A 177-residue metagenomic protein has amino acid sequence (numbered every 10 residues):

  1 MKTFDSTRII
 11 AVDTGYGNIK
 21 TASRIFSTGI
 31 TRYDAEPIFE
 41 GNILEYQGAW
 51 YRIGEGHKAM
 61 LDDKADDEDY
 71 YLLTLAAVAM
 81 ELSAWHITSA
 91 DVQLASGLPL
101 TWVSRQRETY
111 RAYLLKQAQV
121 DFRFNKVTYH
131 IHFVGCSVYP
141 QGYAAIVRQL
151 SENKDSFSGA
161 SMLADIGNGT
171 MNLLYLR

Functional and structural regions predicted by a protein language model:
M1-L163: Nucleotide/phosphate-binding catalytic cleft detector across ATP-hydrolyzing and phosphate-transferring enzymes
G159-R177: Glycine-rich phosphate-binding loop of actin/hexokinase-like ATP-binding domains
